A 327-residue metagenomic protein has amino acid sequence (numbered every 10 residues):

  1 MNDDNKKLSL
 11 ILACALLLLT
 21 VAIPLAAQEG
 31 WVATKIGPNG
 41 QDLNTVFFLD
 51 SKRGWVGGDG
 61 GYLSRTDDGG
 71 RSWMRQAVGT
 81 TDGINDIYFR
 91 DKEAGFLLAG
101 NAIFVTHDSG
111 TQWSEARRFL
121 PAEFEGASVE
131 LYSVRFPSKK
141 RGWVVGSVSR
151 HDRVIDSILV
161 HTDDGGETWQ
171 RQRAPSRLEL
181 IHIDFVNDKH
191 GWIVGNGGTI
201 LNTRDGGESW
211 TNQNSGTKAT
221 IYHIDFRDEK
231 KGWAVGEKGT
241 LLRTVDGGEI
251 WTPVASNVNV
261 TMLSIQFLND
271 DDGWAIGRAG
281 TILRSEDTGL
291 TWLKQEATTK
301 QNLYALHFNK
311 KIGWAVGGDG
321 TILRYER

Functional and structural regions predicted by a protein language model:
N2-L12: Bacterial N-terminal signal peptides that target proteins for export
D4-N5, L17, N44: Generic hydrophobic-segment detector
A13-V21: Bacterial N-terminal signal peptides
A26-R327: Residue-level hotspots at or immediately adjacent to binding/recognition sites across diverse folds
